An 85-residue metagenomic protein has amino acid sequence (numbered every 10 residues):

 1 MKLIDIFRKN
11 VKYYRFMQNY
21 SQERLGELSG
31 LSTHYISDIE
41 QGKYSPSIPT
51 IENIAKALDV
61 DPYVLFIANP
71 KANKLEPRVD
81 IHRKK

Functional and structural regions predicted by a protein language model:
M1-I6, N73-P77: A detector for short, charged/polar N-terminal pre-domain segments
D5, F16-M17, S45: Short amphipathic helical patch at the helix-1/turn junction of helix-turn-helix
K9-G26, N53, D80-K85: Short basic helix-loop element that most often maps to the first helix and adjoining turn of HTH DNA-binding modules
V11, L25-G26, I36-I39, L65: Conserved hydrophobic/aromatic packing and binding residues within compact polymer-binding modules
G30-S45: Recognition helix of helix-turn-helix/homeodomain-like DNA-binding domains that insert into the DNA major groove
P49-V64: DNA major-groove recognition helix of helix-turn-helix/homeodomain DNA-binding modules
F66-K85: Short, charged recognition helix plus adjacent turn of helix-turn-helix-like nucleic-acid-binding domains
